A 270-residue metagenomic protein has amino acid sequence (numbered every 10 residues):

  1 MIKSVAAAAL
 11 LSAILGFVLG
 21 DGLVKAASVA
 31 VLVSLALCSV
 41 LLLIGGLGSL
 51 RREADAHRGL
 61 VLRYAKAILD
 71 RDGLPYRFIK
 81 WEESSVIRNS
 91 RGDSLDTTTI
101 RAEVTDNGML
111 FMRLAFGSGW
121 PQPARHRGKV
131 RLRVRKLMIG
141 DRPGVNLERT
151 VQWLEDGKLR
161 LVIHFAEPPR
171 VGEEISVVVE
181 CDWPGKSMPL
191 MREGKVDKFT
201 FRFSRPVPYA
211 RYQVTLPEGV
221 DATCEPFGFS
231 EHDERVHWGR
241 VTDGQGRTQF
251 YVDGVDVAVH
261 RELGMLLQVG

Functional and structural regions predicted by a protein language model:
M1-S4, G20-G270: Lumenal/extracellular ectodomains and adaptor appendage modules of the eukaryotic vesicle/secretory system
A6-L10: Alpha-helical transmembrane segments and their immediate juxtamembrane boundary regions in integral membrane proteins
L11-L23: Juxtamembrane "helix-exit" motif on the non-cytosolic side of transmembrane helices
